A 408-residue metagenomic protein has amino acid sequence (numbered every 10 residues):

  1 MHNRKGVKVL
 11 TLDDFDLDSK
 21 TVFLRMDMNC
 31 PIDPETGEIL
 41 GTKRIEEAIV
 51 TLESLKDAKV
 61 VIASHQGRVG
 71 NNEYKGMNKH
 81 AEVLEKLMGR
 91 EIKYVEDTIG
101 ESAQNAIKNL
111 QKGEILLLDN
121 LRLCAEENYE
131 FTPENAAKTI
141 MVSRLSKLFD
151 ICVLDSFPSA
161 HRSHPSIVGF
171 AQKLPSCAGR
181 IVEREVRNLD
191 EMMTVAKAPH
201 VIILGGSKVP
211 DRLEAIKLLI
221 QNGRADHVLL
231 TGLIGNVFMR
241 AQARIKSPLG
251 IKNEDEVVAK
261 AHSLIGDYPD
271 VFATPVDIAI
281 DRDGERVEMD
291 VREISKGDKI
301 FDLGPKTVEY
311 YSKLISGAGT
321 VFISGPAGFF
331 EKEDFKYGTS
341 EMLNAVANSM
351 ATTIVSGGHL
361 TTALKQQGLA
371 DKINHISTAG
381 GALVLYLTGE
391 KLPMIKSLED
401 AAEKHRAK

Functional and structural regions predicted by a protein language model:
M1-K408: Active-site loop-to-helix "anion-binding N-cap" substructures in soluble metabolic enzymes
